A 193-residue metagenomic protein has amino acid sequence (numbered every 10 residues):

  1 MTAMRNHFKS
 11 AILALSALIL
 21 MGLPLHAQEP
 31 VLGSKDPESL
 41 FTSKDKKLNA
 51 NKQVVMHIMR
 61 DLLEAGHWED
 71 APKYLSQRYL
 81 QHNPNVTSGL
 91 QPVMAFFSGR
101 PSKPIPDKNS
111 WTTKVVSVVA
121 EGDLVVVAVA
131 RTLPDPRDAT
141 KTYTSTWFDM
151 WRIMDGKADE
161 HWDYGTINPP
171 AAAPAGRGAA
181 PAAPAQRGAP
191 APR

Functional and structural regions predicted by a protein language model:
T2-L13: Bacterial N-terminal signal peptides that target proteins for export
I12-G22: Bacterial N-terminal signal peptides
A27-E69, K73, Q77, P174 (+1 more regions): Short, low-complexity N-terminal intrinsically disordered segments enriched in polar/charged residues
F41, W111-V115, T146: Short structured motifs
W68-V125, T140: A solvent-exposed, acidic/Ser-Thr-rich amphipathic alpha-helical stretch
H82, L90, M94-F96, R100 (+2 more regions): Extracellular/periplasmic low-complexity linear segments
S98, A128-P134: Generic short beta-strand segments
T146-A173: Short beta-strand edge/turn micro-motifs at domain boundaries
